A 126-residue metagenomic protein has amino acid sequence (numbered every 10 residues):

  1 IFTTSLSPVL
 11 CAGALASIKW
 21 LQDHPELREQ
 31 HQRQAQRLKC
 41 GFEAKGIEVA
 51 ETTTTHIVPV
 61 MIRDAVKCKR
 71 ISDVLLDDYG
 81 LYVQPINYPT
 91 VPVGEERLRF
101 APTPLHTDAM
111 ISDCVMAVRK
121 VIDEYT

Functional and structural regions predicted by a protein language model:
I1-S7, I47-E48: Glycine/threonine-rich helix-loop capping motifs at alpha-helix boundaries
T4-H24, Q30, Q34: Structural motif of enzymes handling amino- and sulfur-group chemistry
L6-S7, Y88-T90: Short, ordered loop/turn segments at secondary-structure junctions
C11-K19, Q36-K39, L76, V115 (+1 more regions): Predominant activation on well-ordered alpha-helical scaffold segments within soluble catalytic domains
A12, E29, V66, A109-S112: A generic "alpha-helical surface" signal
H24, E29-K39, E43-G80, Y88 (+2 more regions): Conserved PLP-binding catalytic core of the aspartate aminotransferase-like
D77-D78, T90-T126: PLP-dependent enzyme catalytic core of the Aspartate aminotransferase-like
